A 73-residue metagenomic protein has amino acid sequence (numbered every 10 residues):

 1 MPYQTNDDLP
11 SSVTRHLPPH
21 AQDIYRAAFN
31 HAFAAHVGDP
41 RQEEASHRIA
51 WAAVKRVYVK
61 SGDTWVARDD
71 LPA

Functional and structural regions predicted by a protein language model:
M1-A73: C-terminal alpha-helical interaction appendages
